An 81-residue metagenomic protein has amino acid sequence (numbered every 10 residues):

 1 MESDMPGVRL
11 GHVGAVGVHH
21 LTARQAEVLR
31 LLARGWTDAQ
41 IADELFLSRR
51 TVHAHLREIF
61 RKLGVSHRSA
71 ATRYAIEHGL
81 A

Functional and structural regions predicted by a protein language model:
M1-R9: Short, structured interface segments
V8-E58, K62-L63, E77-H78: Helix-turn-helix DNA-binding segment
R68-G79: Short, basic, alpha-helical segments at the C-terminal edge of helix-turn-helix-like DNA-binding modules
